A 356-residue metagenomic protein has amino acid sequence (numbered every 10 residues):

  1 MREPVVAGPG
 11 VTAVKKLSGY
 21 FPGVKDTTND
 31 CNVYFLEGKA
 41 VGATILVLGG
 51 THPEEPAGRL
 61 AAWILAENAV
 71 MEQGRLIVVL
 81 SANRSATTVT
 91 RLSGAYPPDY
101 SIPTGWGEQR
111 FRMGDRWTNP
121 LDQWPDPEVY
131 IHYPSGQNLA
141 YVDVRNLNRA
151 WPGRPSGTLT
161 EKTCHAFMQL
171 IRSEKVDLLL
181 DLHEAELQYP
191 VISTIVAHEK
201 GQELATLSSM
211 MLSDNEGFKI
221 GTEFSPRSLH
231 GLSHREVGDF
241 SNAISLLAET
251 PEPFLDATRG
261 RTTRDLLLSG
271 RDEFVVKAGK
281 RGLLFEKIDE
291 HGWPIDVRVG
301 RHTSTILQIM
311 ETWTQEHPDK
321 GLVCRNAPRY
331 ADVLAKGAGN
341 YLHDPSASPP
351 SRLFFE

Functional and structural regions predicted by a protein language model:
M1-F35, L46, N68, L159-A166 (+3 more regions): C-terminal accessory segments enriched in acidic
G38-T44: Proline/glycine-enriched tight loop/beta-turn segments at coil->beta junctions that connect or precede beta-strands
T44-H52: MIDAS-like acidic motif and immediate structural context at the N-terminus of von Willebrand factor A/I domains
G49, R110-F111, E356: Catalytic-site microenvironment of enzymes that process N-acetyl-hexosamine-containing cell-wall polysaccharides
H52-L60: Di-metal (Zn2+ and/or Mg2+/Mn2+) metal-binding site signature of metallo-dependent hydrolases with the MBL/beta-CASP
P56-A57, E72-S213: Active-site/substrate-binding loop(s) of hydrolase catalytic cores
A61-G74: A short, Lys/Arg-enriched amphipathic alpha-helix followed by its capping loop at the start of a domain
